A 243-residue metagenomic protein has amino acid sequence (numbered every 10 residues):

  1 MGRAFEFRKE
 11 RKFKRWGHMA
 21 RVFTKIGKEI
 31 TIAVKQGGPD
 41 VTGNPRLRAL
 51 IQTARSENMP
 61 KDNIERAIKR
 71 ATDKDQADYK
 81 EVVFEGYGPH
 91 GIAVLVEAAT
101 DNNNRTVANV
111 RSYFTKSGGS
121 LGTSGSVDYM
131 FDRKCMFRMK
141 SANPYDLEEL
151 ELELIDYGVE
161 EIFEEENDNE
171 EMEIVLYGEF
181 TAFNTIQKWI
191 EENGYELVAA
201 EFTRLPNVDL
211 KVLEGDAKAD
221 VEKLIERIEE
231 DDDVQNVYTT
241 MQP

Functional and structural regions predicted by a protein language model:
M1-Y113, G118-G122, V127-M136, T239: N-terminal cationic and glycine-rich segments that engage phosphates or anionic surfaces
M136-P243: Positively charged, low-complexity, intrinsically disordered RNA-binding extensions
